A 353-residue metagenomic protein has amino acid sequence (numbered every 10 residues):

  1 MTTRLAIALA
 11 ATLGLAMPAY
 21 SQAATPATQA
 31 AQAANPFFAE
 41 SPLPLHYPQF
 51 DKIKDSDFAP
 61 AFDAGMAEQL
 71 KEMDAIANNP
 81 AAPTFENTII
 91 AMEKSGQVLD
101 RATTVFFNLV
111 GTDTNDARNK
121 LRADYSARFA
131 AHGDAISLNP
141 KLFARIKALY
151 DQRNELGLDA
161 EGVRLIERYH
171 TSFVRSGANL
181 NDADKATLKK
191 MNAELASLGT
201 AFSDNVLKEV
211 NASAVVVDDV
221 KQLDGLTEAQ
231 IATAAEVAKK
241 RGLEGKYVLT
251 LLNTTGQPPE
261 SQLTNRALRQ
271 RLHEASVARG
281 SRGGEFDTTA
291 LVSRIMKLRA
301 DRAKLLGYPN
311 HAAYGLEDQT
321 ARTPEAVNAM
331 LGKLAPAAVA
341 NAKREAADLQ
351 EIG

Functional and structural regions predicted by a protein language model:
M1-Q22: Gram-negative bacterial Sec-dependent N-terminal signal peptides
A11, Q22-G353: Zn2+-dependent metallopeptidase catalytic domains
